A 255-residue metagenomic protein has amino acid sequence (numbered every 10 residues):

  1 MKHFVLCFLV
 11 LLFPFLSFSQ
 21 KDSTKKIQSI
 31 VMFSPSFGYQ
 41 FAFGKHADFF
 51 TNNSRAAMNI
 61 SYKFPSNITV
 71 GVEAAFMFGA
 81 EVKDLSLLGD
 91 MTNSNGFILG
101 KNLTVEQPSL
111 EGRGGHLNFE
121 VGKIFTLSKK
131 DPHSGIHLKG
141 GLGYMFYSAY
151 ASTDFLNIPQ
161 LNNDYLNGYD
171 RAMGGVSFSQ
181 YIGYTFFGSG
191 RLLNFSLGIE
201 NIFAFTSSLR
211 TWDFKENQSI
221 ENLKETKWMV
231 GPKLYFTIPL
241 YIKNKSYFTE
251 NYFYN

Functional and structural regions predicted by a protein language model:
F4-P14: Sec-dependent N-terminal signal peptides
Q20-E73, Y235-Y241, F253-N255: Short glycine/proline- and aromatic-enriched beta-strand/turn motifs that initiate or cap beta-hairpins
Q20-V31, N67, T126-G135, F187-F195 (+1 more regions): Short loop/turn motifs that connect adjacent beta-strands in outer-membrane beta-barrel proteins
K26-S36, N53, T69-E73, G112-H116 (+4 more regions): Outer-membrane beta-barrel architecture
P35-Y39, M58-Y62, A74-F76, L117-K123 (+4 more regions): Residues on the lipid-exposed face of transmembrane beta-strands in outer-membrane beta-barrel proteins
Q40-A42, M77-E81, I124-T126, G143-A149 (+3 more regions): Structural signature of outer-membrane beta-barrel domains
G44-F49, E81-G114, Y147-G175, T206-K215 (+1 more regions): Extracellular/periplasm-exposed beta-strand and loop segments of Gram-negative cell-envelope proteins, dominated by
Q180, F186-N255: Predominantly the C-terminal beta-signal and adjacent terminal strand-loop region of outer-membrane beta-barrel
